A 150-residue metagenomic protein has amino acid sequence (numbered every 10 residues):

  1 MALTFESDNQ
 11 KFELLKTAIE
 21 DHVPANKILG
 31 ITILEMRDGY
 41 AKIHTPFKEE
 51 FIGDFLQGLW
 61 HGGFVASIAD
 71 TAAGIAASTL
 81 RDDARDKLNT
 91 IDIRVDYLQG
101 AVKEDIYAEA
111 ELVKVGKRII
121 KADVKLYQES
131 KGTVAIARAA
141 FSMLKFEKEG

Functional and structural regions predicted by a protein language model:
M1-I28, T32: N-terminal leader/capping segments at the start of a protein or of a new domain
F5-Q10, A101-K103, Y107-E109, V113-G150: HotDog/MaoC-like acyl-thioester-processing domains
A25, R37-G39, K87-N89, E104 (+2 more regions): Residue-level preference for beta-strand/loop junctions
T32-L59: Catalytic strand-loop segment that frames the active site of acyl-thioester-processing enzymes
L56-D70, G74, T90: Compact, glycine-rich, soluble single-domain proteins
G74-Y107, L112, R138: Hydrophobic beta-strand-centered segment that forms part of the acyl-chain substrate-binding groove
